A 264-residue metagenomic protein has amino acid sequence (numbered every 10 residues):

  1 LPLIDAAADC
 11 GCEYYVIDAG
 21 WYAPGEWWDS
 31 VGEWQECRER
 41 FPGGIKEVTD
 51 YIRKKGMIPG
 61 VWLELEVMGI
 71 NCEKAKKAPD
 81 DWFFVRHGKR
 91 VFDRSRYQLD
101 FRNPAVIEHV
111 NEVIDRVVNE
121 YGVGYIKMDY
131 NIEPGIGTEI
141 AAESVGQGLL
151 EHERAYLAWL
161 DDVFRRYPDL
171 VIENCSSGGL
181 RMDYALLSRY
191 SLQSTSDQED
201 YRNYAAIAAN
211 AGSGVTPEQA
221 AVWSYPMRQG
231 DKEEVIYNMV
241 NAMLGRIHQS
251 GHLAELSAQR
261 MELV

Functional and structural regions predicted by a protein language model:
L1-E112, Y125, A142: Aromatic-lined carbohydrate-binding/catalytic grooves of carbohydrate-active enzymes
P2, A23, C37, D50-K54 (+2 more regions): Active-site and adjacent substrate-binding regions of carbohydrate-active enzymes
E26, I70-C72, G137-E139, D183 (+1 more regions): Generic domain-boundary/flexible-linker signal
E26-W28, P59-G69, A105-V117, V171-G178 (+1 more regions): Short secondary-structure transition/capping segments
R38, D100-P104, G146-E153, Y225-K232 (+1 more regions): Hydrophobic alpha-helical scaffolding
R40, G44, H152-A155, L263: Short acidic-hydrophobic sequence patches enriched in Asp/Glu that either
Y156-V264: Active-site-proximal substrate-binding groove within the catalytic cores of carbohydrate-active enzymes
